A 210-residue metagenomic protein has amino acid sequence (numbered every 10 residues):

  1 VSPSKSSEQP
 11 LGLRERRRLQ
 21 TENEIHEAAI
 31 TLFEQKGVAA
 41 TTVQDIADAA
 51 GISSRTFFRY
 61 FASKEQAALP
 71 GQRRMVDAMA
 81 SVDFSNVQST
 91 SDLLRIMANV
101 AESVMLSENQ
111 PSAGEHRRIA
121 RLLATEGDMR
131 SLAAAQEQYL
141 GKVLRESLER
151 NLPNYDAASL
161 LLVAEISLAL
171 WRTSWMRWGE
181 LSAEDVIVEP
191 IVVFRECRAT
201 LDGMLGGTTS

Functional and structural regions predicted by a protein language model:
V1-K36, A40-I52, L69, S81: Basic, helix-initiating cap at the start of DNA-binding domains
S4, E108-P111, L148-N151, S174-S182 (+1 more regions): Secondary-structure edge/capping motif, primarily at the C-terminal ends of alpha-helices and the immediately following
Q20, E65-V76: Alpha-helical DNA-contacting segments of helix-turn-helix folds
D48, A62-S63: Residue-level detection of the helix-turn-helix DNA-binding "recognition helix"
S53-F61: Short hydrophobic/aromatic patch on the recognition helix
A80-I119: Hydrophobic alpha-helical connector segments
G127-L152, L161-E165: Amphipathic alpha-helical packing segments from all-alpha helical-bundle domains
N151-R198: Hydrophobic/aromatic-rich alpha-helical bundle segments in the mid-to-C-terminal region
